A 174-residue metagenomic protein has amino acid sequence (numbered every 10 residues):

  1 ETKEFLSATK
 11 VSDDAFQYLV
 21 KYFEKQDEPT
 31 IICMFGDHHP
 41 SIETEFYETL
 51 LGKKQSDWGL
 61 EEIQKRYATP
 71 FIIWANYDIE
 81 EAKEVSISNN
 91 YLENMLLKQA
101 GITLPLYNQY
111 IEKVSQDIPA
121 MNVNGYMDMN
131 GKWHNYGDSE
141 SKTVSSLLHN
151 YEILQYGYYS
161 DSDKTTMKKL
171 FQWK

Functional and structural regions predicted by a protein language model:
E1-K174: Solvent-exposed soluble domains appended to multi-pass membrane proteins
